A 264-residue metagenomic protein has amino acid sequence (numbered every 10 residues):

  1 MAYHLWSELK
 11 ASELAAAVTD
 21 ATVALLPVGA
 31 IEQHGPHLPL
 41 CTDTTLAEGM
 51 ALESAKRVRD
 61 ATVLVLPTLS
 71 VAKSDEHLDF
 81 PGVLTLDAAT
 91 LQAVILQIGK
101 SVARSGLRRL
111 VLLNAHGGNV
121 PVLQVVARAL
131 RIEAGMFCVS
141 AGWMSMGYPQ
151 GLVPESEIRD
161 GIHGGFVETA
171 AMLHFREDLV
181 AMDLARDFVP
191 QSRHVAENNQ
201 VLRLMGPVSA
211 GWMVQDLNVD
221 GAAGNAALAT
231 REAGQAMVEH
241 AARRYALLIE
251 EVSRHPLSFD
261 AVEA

Functional and structural regions predicted by a protein language model:
M1-R109, G117-A264: Extended, histidine- and acidic-residue-enriched regions that form the cofactor-binding/catalytic faces
L112: Conserved SAM-binding loop
